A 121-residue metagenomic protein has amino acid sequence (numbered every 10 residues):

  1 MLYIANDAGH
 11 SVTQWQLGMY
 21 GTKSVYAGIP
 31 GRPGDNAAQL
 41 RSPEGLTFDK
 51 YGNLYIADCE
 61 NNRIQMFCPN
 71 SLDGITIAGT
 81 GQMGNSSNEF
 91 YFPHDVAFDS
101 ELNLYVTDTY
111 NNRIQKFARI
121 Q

Functional and structural regions predicted by a protein language model:
M1-I4, N53-Y55, N103-Y105: Conserved beta-propeller blade signature
M1-V25: Solenoidal tandem-repeat scaffolds enriched in leucines and small polar residues
D7, L17, C59, P69 (+2 more regions): Short loop/turn segments immediately following the C-termini of beta-strands
H10-T13, K23, N62-Q65, N112-I114: Structural signal for beta-propeller blades
M19-E44, N70-H94: Gly/Pro-rich loop segments of beta-rich domains
A37-P69: Loop/turn-rich, solvent-exposed surfaces of beta-rich toroidal or solenoidal domains
Y91-Q121: Blade-level signature of beta-propeller repeat domains, shared across WD40, Kelch, NHL, RCC1 and BNR/Asp-box propellers
